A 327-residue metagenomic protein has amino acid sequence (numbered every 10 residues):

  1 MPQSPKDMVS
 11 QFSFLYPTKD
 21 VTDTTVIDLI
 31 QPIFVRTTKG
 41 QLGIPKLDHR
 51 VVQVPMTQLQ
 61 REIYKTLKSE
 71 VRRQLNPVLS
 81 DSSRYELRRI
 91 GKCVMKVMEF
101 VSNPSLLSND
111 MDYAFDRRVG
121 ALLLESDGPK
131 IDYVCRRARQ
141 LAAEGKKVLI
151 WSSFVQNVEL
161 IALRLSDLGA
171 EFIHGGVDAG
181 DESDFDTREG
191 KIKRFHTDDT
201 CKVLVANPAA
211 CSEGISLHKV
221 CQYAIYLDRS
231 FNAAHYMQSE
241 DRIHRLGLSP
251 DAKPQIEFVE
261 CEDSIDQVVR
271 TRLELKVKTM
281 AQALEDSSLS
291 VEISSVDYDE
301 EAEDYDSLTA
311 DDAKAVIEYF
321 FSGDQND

Functional and structural regions predicted by a protein language model:
M1-T24, R229-H235, I243-L246: Signature of the SF2 helicase/ATPase Hel1-core->accessory helical subdomain module
S4-D7, I63, N157-I161, E213-S216 (+2 more regions): Phosphate- and divalent-cation-binding pockets in alpha/beta enzyme and binding domains that engage nucleotide-derived
D7-D110, L141-E144, I256, I265 (+1 more regions): Inter-lobe coupling linker of SF2 helicases/translocases
V9-F12, Q31, C135, A162 (+3 more regions): Amphipathic alpha-helical interaction motifs in eukaryotic regulatory proteins
I44-Q60, R84-S216, S287-D327: Conserved Helicase C-terminal RecA-like lobe
E171-V268: Conserved RecA-like P-loop NTPase helicase motor core
F231-E240, H244-N326: A conserved SF2-helicase RecA2
